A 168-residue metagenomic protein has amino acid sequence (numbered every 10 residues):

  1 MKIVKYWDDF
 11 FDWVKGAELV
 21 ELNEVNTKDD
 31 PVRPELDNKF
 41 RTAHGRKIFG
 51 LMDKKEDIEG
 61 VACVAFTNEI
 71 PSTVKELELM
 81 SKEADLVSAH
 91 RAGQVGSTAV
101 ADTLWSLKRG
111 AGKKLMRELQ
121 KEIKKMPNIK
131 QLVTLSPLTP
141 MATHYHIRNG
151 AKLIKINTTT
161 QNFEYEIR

Functional and structural regions predicted by a protein language model:
M1-H44, I48-M52, D57-I58: Short amphipathic alpha-helix that is part of the acyltransferase structural core
G50-M52, C63, E164-R168: Short, well-ordered beta-strand micro-motif
I58-G60, K155: A structural microfeature
C63-T103: Conserved acyl-donor/pantetheine-binding loop and adjacent beta-alpha core of acyl/acetyltransferases and related
A99, K124-L138: Conserved GNAT acetyl-CoA-binding A-motif
W105-S106, V133-H144, N157-N162: Conserved beta-strand-loop-alpha-helix junction that forms the acyl-donor binding cleft
S106-K124: Conserved acetyl-CoA-binding loop-helix of GNAT-fold acetyltransferases
I147-N157: Conserved acetyl-CoA-binding loop of GNAT-fold acetyltransferases
